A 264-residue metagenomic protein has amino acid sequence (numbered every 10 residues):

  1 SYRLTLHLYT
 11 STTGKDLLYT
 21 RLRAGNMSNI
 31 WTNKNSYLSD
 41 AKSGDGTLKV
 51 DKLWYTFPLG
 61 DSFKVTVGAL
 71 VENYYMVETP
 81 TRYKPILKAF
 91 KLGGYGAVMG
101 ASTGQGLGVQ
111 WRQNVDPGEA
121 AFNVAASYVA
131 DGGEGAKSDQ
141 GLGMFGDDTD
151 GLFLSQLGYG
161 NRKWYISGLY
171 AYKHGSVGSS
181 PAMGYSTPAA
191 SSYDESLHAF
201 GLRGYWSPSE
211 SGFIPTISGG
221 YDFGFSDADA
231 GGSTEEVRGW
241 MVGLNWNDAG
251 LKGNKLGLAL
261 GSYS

Functional and structural regions predicted by a protein language model:
Y2-G133, G158-G160, M241-S264: Outer membrane beta-barrel
T5-L8, L53, G106-L107, L142-M144 (+5 more regions): Generic recognition of flexible, low-complexity loop/linker segments
Y9, W31, F57, F63 (+8 more regions): Phenylalanine-focused residue identity feature
I30, Y75-V77, E134-K137, S176-S179 (+1 more regions): Extracytoplasmic/secreted cell-surface and envelope-processing proteins
L38-A41, Y83, K91-Y95, S138-G143 (+2 more regions): Extracellular loop and loop/strand-boundary signature of outer-membrane beta-barrel proteins
G100-A101, D147-T149: A short catalytic or substrate-binding loop motif that flags glycine-/basic-rich loops and adjacent residues that bind
A121, D148, Y159-S264: Detector for outer-membrane/organellar transmembrane beta-barrel domains, recognizing the amphipathic beta-strand
